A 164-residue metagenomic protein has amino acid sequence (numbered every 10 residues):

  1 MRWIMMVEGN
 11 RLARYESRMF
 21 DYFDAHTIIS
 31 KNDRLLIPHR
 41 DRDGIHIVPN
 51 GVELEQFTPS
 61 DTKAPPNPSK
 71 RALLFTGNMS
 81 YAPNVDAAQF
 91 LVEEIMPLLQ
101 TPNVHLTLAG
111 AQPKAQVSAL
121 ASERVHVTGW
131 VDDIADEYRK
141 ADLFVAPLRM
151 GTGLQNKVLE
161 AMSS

Functional and structural regions predicted by a protein language model:
M1: Conserved nucleotide-sugar donor-interacting segment of glycosyltransferase catalytic cores, predominantly GT-B
M5-P59: Donor nucleotide-sugar binding/catalytic pocket of nucleotide-sugar-dependent glycosyltransferases
V7-N10, H126-V127, T152: Short gly/ser/thr-rich secondary-structure transition/capping motifs
L12-A13, D21, H46-K140: Conserved catalytic-core segment of nucleotide-activated headgroup transferases in glycan assembly
D24, R139-N156, S164: Acidic donor-binding loop of glycosyltransferase active sites
S30, G77, L148: Glycine-rich, N-terminal phosphate-binding loop of Rossmann-like dinucleotide-binding domains
L35, A82, T152-G153: Short glycine-rich, flexible loops that bind phosphorylated cofactors or substrates
A161: Donor-sugar nucleotide-binding helix/loop cap in glycosyltransferases
